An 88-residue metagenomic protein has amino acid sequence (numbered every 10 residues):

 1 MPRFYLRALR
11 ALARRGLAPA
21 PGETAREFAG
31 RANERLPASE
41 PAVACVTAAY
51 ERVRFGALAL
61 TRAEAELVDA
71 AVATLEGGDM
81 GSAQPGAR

Functional and structural regions predicted by a protein language model:
M1-R88: Membrane-proximal, non-transmembrane interaction modules that couple membrane proteins to downstream assemblies
